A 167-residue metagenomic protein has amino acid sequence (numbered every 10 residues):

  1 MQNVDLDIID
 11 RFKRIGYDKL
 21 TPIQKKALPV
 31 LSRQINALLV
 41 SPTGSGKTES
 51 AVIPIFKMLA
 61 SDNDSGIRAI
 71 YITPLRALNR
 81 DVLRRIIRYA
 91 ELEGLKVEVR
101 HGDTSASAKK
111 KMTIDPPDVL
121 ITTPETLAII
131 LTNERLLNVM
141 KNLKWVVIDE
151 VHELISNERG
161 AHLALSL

Functional and structural regions predicted by a protein language model:
M1-R11: Conserved ASCE P-loop NTPase core motifs with emphasis on AAA+ ATPases
D10-R11, I15-L167: Conserved P-loop/Walker A NTP-binding site and adjacent catalytic elements of P-loop NTPases
